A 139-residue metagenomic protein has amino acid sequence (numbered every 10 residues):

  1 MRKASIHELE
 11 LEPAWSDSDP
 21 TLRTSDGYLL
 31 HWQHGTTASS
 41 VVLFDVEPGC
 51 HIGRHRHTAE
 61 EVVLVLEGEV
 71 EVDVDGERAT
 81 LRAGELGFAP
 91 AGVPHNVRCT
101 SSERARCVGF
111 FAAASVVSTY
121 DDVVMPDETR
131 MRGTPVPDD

Functional and structural regions predicted by a protein language model:
M1-A38, D122-D139: A short, N-terminal "cap"/entry segment at the start of jelly-roll beta-barrel domains of the cupin/DSBH fold
S25-G27, V42-R56: Conserved short histidine dyad/triad with adjacent acidic residue
G35-S39, E47-C50, E69-E71, R78 (+1 more regions): Short, charged/polar surface micro-motifs in flexible loops or helix N-caps
P48-C50, T58, E77, V93-P94 (+1 more regions): A generic "binding-loop/recognition-motif" signal
G53-R54, V72-D73, A89, H95-S101: Short beta-strand His + acidic residue motifs that chelate non-heme Fe in jelly-roll/DSBH and cupin folds
E60-V70: Glycine- and acidic-residue-biased ligand/ion/polar-headgroup-sensing regions
G76-A91: Short acidic-glycine-tyrosine-enriched beta hairpin
F88, S102-S118: A short hydrophobic beta-strand segment most commonly corresponding to one strand of the jelly-roll/cupin
